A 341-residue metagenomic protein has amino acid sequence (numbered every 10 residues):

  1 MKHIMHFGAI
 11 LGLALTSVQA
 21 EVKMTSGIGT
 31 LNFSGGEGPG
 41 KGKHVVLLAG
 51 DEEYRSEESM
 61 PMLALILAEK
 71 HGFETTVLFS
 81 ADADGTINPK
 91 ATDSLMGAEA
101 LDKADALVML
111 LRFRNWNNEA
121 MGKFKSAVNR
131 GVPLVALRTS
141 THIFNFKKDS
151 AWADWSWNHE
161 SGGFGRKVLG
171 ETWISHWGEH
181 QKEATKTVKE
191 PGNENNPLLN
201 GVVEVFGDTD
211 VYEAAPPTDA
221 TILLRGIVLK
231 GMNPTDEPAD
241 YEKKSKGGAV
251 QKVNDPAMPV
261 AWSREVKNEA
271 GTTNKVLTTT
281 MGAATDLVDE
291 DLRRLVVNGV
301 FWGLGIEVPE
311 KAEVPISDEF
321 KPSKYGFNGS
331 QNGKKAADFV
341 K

Functional and structural regions predicted by a protein language model:
M1-I4: Positively charged n-region of N-terminal signal peptides that target proteins for export
H6-T16: Bacterial N-terminal signal peptides
E21-G40, E58-S59, I66-K70, M232-K341: Extracellular ligand-binding/catalytic regions of CAZymes and related secreted enzymes and adhesion modules
M24-T30, A68, E74, T92 (+2 more regions): Catalytic beta-strand/loop cores that center a nucleophilic Ser/Cys/Thr and support acyl-enzyme chemistry
T25, V46-L47, E52-I143: Helical hinge/lid and interdomain linker segments adjacent to catalytic or ligand-binding clefts that mediate domain
K43: Nucleotide donor/acceptor-binding cores
E52-E53, R114, T141-I143, I227-K230 (+2 more regions): Short, solvent-exposed loop/turn segments at secondary-structure junctions
M109, R114-G201: A glycine-rich, often tryptophan-bearing local segment used as a flexible ligand/cofactor-contacting loop or short
